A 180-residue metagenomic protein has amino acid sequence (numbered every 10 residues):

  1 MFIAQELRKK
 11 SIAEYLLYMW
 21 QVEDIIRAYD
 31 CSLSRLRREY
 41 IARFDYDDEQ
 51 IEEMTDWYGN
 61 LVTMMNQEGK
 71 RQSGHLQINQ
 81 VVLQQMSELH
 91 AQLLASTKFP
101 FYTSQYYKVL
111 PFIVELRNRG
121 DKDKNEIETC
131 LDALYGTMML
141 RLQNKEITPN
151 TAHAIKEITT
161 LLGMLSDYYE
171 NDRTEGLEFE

Functional and structural regions predicted by a protein language model:
F2-S73: N-terminal interaction modules that seed assembly of large macromolecular complexes
I3, D45, E53, V62-N66 (+5 more regions): A structural motif
R8-S11, Q50, M54, H75-I78 (+5 more regions): Residue-level recognition of alpha-helical structural elements
Q21, A28, E53-D56, N60 (+5 more regions): Charged, amphipathic alpha-helical oligomerization/scaffolding segments
I25-A28, Y46, N60-R71, E88-F99 (+3 more regions): Amphipathic alpha-helical interaction surfaces
R38-E39, Q80, Y107, A152: Short, charged, amphipathic alpha-helical segments
L76-T137: A charged, amphipathic interaction segment
V114-E180: Glycine-rich, aromatic-bearing surface loops/beta-hairpins
